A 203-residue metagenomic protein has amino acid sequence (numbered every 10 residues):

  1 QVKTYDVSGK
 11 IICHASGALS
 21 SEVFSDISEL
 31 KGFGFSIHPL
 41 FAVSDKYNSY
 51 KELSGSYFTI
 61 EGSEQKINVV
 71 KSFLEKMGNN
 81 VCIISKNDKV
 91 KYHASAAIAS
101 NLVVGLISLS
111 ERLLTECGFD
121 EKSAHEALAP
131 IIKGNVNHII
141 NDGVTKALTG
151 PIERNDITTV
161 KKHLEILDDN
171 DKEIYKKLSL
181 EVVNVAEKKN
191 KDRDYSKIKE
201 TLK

Functional and structural regions predicted by a protein language model:
Q1-N48: Rossmann-like NAD(P)(H) cofactor-binding subdomain of soluble oxidoreductases
G17-A18, E64, I157: Alpha-helix N-cap/helix-start capping motif
S20-E22, I67, V160: Short, well-ordered alpha-helical microsegments
E29-K31, N48-I140, K197: Internal alpha-helical scaffold of NAD(P)-dependent oxidoreductase catalytic cores
A127-I131, K177-E181, T201: Short acidic/histidine-centered micro-motifs embedded in hydrophobic/aromatic stretches that mark compact functional
N137-D194: Interdomain hinge/lid region at the active-site interface of Rossmann-like NAD(P)-dependent oxidoreductases
K191-K203: Short, basic/aromatic-enriched C-terminal tail that caps enzymatic domains
